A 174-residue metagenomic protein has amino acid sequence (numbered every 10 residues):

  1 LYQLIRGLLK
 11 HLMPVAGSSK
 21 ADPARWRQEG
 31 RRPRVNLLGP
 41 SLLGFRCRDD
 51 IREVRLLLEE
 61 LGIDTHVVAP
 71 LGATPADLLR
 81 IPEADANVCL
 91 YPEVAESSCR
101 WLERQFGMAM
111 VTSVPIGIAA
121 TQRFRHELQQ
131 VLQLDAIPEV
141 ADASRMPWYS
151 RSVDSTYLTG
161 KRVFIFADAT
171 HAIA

Functional and structural regions predicted by a protein language model:
L1-A174: An N-terminal assembly and electron-transfer interface module characteristic of large anaerobic redox and radical
